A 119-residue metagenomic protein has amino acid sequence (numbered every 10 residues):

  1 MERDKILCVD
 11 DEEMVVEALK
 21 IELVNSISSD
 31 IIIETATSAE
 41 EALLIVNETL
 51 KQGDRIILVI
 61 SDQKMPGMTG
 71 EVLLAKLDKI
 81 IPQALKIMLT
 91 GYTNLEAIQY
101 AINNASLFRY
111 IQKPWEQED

Functional and structural regions predicted by a protein language model:
L7, L50-I60: Active-site beta3 strand of CheY-like receiver
C8, E13-T35: Two-component/phosphorelay signaling modules centered on CheY-like receiver
D10, D62, T90: Active-site residues of response regulator receiver
T35-E48, G70: Helix N-cap/capping motif at the beta->alpha junctions
E48-D54, L77-Q83, N104-A105: Conserved phosphotransfer cores of two-component systems
M65: Receiver (REC) domain active-site loop signature in two-component systems and cognate sites in sensor histidine kinases
V72, T93-Y110, Q117: Alpha4 helix (beta4-alpha4-beta5 surface) of REC/receiver domains from two-component response regulators
